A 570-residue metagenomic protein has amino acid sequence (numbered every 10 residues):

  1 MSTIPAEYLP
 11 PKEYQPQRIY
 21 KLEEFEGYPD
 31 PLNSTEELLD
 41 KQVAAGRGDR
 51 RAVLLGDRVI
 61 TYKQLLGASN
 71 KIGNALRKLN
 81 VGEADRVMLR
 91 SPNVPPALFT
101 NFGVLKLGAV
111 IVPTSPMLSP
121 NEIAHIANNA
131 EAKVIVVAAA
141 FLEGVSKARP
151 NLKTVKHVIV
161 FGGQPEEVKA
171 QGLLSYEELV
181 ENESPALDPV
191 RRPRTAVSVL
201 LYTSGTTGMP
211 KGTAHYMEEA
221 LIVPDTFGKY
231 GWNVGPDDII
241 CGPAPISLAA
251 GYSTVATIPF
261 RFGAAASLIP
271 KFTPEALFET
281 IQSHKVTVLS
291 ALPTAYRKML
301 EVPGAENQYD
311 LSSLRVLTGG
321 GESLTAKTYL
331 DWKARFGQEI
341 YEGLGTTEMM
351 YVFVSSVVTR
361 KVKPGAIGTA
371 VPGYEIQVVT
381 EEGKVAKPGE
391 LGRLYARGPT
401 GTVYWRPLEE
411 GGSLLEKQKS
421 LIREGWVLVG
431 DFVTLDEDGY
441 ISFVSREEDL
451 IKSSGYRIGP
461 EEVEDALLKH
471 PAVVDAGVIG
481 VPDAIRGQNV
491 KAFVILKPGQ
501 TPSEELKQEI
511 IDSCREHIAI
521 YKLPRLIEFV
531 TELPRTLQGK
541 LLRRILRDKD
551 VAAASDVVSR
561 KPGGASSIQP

Functional and structural regions predicted by a protein language model:
M1-A6, N74, L79, K106-E178 (+1 more regions): Structural core segment of the AMP-binding/adenylate-forming
T61-K63, R191, S198-I222: Conserved AMP-binding A3 loop
L118-N121, I135-A138, L289, G398 (+4 more regions): AMP-binding/adenylate-forming catalytic core of the ANL superfamily
I159-V160, E181-Y202, M209, W232-I239: Conserved pre-ATP/AMP-binding loop-to-beta segment of ANL
F161, E516-L541, S559-I568: AMP-binding/adenylate-forming catalytic domain of the ANL superfamily
E177, R261, V286-A291, L300-V362 (+2 more regions): Gly/Ser/Thr-rich phosphate-binding loop
L221-I239, S247-V288, K298, V302-P303: Conserved AMP-binding/adenylation subdomain of ANL enzymes
T369-G373, K384-S420, I458: Conserved ATP/PPi-binding loop(s) of AMP-dependent carboxylate-activating enzymes
